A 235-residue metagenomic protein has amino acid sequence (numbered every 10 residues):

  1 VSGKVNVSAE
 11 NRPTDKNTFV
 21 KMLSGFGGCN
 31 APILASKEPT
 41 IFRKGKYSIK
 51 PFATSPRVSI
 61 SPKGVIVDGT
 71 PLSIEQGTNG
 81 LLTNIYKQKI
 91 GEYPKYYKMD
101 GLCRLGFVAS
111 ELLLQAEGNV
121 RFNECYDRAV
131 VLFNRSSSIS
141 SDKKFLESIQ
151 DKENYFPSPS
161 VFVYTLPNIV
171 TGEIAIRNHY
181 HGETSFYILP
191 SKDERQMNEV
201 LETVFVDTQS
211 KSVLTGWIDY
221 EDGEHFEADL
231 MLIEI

Functional and structural regions predicted by a protein language model:
V1-I235: Conserved "HGTGT" condensation-loop signature of ketosynthase/thiolase-family condensing enzymes that catalyze
